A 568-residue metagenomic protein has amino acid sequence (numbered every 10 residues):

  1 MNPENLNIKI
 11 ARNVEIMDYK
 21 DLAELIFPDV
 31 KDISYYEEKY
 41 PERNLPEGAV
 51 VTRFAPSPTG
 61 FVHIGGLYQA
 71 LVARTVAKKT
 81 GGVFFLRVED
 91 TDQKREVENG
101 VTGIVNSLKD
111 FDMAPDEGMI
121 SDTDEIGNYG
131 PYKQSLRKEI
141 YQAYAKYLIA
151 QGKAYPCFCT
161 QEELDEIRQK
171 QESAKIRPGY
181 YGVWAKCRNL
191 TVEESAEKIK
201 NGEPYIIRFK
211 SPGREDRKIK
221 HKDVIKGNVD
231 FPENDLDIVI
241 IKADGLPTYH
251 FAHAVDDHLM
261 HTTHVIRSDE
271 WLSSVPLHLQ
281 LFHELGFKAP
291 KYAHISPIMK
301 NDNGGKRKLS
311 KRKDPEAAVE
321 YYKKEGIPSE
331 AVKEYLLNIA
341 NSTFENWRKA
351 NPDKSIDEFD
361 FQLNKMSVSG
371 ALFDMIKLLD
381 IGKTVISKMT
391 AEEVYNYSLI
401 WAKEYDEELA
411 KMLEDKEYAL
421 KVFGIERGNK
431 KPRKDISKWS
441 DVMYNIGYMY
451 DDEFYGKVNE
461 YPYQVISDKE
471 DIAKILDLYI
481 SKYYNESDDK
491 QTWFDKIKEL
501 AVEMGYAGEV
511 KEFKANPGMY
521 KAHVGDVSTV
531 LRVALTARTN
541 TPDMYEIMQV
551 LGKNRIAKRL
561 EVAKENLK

Functional and structural regions predicted by a protein language model:
N2-S173, S273-F287, A331: N-terminal Rossmann-like or analogous alpha/beta NTP/dinucleotide-binding catalytic cores that position adenine
A49-R53, F85, P315, S355-L363 (+1 more regions): Short amphipathic alpha-helical segments and their helix-coil junctions
T52-T59, F85-D90, L259-V265, E316-A318 (+3 more regions): Glycine- and acidic
A73, I104, L148, G152 (+8 more regions): Residue-level signal for inorganic ion chemistry
L108-P115, I149-P156, R168-Q171, K175-P178 (+8 more regions): A generic secondary-structure signal for well-formed alpha-helical elements
Y155-H294, M299-L309, A318, L476-S487 (+2 more regions): Active-site cores that bind ATP or allylic diphosphates and position pyrophosphate for catalysis
L285-I466, T536-K568: Catalytic adenosine-cofactor/nucleotide-binding cores of aminoacyl-tRNA synthetases and other
D495-M504, G508-L551, R555: Helix-rich, typically C-terminal accessory recognition domains appended to large enzymatic cores
